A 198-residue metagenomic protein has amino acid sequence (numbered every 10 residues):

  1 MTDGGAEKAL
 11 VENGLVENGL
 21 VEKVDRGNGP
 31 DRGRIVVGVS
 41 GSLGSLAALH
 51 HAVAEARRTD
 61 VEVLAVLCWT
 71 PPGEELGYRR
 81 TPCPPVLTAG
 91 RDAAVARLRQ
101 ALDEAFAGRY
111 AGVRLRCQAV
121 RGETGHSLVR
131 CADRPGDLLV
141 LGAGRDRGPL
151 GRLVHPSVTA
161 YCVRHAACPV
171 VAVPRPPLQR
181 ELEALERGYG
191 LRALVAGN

Functional and structural regions predicted by a protein language model:
M1-D31, G44, F106-L139, P177-A184 (+2 more regions): Structural beta-alpha unit
K8, R26-P84, H165, Q179 (+1 more regions): Small/aliphatic-rich secondary-structure junction motif
L64-V66, R116-V120, V171-V173: General small-molecule cofactor/ligand-binding pocket signal
L67, A143-G144, P174-R175: Short secondary-structure boundary segments
C83-R97: A short acidic, glycine-rich active-site loop that binds or catalyzes chemistry on phosphate/adenosine moieties
D103-E104, A160: Active-site phosphate/pyrophosphate- and oxyanion-stabilizing loops and adjacent acidic/basic residues in soluble
L139-Y161, R180-L182: Glycine-rich, Arg-bearing micro-motifs that act as flexible, cationic patches
V163-R180: Short, flexible loop segments at boundaries between secondary-structure elements
